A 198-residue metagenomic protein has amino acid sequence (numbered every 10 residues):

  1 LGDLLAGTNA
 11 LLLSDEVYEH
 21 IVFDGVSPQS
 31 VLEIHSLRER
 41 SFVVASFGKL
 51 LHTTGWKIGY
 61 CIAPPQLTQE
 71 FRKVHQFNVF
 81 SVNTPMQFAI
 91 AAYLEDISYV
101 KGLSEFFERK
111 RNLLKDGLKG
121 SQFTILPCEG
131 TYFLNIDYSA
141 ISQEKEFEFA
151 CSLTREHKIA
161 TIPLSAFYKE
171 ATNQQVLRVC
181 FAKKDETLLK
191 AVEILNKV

Functional and structural regions predicted by a protein language model:
L1-V198: PLP-dependent class I/II
